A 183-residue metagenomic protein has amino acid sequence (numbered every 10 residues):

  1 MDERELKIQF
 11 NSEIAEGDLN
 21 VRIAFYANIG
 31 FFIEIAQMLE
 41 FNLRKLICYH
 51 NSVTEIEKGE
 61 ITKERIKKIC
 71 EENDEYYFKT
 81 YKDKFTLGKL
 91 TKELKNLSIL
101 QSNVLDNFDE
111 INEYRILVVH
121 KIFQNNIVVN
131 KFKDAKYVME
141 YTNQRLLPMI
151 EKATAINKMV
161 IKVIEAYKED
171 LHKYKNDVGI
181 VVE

Functional and structural regions predicted by a protein language model:
M1-G30, E165, E169-E183: Charged alpha-helical initiation segments
N28-N51: Short, hydrophobic, well-ordered secondary-structure elements
F32, C48-V53, N125-V129, E151-E183: Long amphipathic alpha-helical segments
I33-A36, E40, C70, T91 (+4 more regions): Generic structural concept
I35-M38, N42, T86, Y114 (+1 more regions): Amphipathic, well-ordered alpha-helical segments in soluble domains
N51-D106, E113, L117, K121-N126: Flexible secondary-structure boundary motifs
K95, I99-V160: Charge-enriched, short contiguous segments at helix-coil
